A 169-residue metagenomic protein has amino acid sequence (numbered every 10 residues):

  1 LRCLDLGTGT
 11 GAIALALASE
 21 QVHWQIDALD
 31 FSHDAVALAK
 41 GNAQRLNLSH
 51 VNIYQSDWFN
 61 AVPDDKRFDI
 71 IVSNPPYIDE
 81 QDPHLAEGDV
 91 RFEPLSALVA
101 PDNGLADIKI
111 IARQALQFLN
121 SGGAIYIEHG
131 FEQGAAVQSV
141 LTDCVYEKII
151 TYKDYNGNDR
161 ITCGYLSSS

Functional and structural regions predicted by a protein language model:
L1-H84: Conserved SAM/SAH cofactor-binding pocket of Class I
L17, D89, I111-A115: Class I S-adenosylmethionine-dependent transferase superfamily signal
Q21-H23, L48, E93, N120 (+1 more regions): Short, well-ordered coil/turn elements that cap or connect secondary structure elements
D34, L38, S73, E93 (+2 more regions): Residue-level signal for the nucleotide or nucleotide-sugar donor/cofactor binding architecture
N52-Y54, S96, I150: Structural signal for short hydrophobic segments within the conserved structured cores of catalytic domains across
P75-Y77, Y165-S168: C-terminal beta-strand of the catalytic ATP-binding
P76-D107: Mobile active-site "lid"/loop adjacent to the S-adenosyl-L-methionine
D102-L166: Conserved Class I SAM-dependent methyltransferase catalytic core
